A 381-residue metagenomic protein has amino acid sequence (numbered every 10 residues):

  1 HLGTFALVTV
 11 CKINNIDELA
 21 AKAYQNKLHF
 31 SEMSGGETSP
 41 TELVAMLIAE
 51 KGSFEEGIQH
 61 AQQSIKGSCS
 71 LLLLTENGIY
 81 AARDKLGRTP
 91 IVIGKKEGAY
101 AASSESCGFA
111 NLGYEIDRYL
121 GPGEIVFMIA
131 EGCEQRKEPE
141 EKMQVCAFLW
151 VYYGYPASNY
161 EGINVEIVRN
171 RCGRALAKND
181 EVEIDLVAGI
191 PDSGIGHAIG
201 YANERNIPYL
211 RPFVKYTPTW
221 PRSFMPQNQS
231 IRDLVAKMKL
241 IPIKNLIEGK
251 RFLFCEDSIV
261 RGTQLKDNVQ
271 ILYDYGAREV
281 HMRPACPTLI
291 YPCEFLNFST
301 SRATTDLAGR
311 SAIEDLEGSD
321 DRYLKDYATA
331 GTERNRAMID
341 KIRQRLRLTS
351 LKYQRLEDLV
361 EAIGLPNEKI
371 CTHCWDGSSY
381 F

Functional and structural regions predicted by a protein language model:
H1-P122, F127-I184, I190: Conserved short alpha-helical segments that host acidic/polar catalytic motifs at enzyme active sites
N15, Y80, R88-P90, F109-A110 (+6 more regions): Flexible loop/turn segments at secondary-structure boundaries
L28-H29, E181-D185, N203-L210, K244-E248 (+1 more regions): Secondary-structure transition/capping motifs at alpha-helix termini and the adjoining loop/turn into the next element
E42-G52, P191, N203-P221: Amphipathic alpha-helical
Q62, N77-G78, L112-Y119, D267-F381: PRPP-dependent phosphoribosyltransferase catalytic core
V182-S193, H197, H281, L351-Q354: Short glycine-rich phosphate-binding loop at a beta-alpha junction
V187, G194-Y201, R205, Y209 (+2 more regions): Extended, hydrophobic alpha-helical segments in both membrane/secreted and soluble proteins
N206-F252, G262-T263, I290-R302: Short, glycine/charge-rich flexible loops or terminal/linker lids adjacent to PRPP-binding catalytic cores
